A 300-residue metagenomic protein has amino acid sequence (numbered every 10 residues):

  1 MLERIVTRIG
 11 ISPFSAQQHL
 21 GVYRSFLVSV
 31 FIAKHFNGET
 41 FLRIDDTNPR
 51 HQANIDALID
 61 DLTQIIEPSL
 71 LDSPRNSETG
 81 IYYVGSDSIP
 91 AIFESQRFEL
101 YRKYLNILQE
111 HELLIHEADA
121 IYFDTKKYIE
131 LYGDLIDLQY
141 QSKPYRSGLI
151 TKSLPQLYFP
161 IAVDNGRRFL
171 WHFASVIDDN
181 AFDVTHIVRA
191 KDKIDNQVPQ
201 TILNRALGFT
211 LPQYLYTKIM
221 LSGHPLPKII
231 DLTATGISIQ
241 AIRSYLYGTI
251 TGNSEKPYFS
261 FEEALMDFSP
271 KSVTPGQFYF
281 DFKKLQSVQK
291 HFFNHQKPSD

Functional and structural regions predicted by a protein language model:
L2-A120, D195-F209, A241: N-terminal Rossmann-like or analogous alpha/beta NTP/dinucleotide-binding catalytic cores that position adenine
I9-P13, I44-D46, I177, A181 (+2 more regions): Short, histidine-centered active-site or binding-site loop motifs used for metal coordination, general acid-base
P13-L20, T47, T151-I161, T201 (+1 more regions): Short, mixed-charge, low-aromatic patches
A16, E130-Y132, N294: Intrinsically disordered, low-complexity acidic/polar segments
H19, A190, L232: Short, charged/polar micro-motifs that form catalytic or ligand-binding hotspots
T40-L42, F173, I187-V188, P199 (+2 more regions): Long, contiguous hydrophobic alpha-helical segments, chiefly transmembrane helices and signal peptides
E94, I107-I229: Active-site cores that bind ATP or allylic diphosphates and position pyrophosphate for catalysis
D195, T201, R205-D300: Catalytic adenosine-cofactor/nucleotide-binding cores of aminoacyl-tRNA synthetases and other
